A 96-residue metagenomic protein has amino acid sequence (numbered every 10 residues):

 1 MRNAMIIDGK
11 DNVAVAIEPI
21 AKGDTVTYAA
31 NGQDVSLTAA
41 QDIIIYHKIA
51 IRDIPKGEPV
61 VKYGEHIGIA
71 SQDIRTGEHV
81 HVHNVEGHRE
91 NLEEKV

Functional and structural regions predicted by a protein language model:
M1-A39: Extended boundary segments
V13-V15, V26, V60, I74 (+1 more regions): Hydrophobic aliphatic residue packing
A21, A40-I44, Q72-T76: A short, sequence-level motif marking secondary-structure junctions
G23, Y46, G57, G77-V80: Loop/turn positions that initiate beta-strands
T27-Y63, I69: Compact, glycine-rich, soluble single-domain proteins
V35-T38, D42, K48, V82 (+1 more regions): Charge-rich, low-complexity amphipathic helices in intrinsically disordered tails/linkers adjacent to domains
Y63, I67-E94: C-terminal structural segments of small proteins and small subunits
